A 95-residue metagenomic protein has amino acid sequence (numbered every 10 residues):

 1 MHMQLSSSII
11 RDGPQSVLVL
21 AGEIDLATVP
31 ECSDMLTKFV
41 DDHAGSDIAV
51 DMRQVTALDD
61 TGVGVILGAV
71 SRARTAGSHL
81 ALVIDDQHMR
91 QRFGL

Functional and structural regions predicted by a protein language model:
H2-D34: STAS-typified acidic loop motif
E23-L95: Amphipathic alpha-helical interaction surfaces in cytosolic regulatory modules
